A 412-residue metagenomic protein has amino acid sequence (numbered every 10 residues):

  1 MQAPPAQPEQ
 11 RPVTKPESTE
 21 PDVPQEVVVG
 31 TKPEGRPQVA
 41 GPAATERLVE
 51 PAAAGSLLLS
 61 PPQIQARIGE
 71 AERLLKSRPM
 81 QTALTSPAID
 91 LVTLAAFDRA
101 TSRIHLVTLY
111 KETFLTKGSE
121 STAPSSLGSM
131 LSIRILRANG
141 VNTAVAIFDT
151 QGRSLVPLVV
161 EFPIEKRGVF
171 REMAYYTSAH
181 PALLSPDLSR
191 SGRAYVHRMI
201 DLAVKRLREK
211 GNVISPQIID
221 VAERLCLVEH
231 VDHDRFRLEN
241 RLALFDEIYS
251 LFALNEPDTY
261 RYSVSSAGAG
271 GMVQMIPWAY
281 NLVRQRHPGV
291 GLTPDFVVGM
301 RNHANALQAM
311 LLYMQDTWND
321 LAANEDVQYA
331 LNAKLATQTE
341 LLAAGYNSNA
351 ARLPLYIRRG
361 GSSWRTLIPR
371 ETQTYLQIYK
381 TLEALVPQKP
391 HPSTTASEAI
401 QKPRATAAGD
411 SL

Functional and structural regions predicted by a protein language model:
M1-S266, L282, H287-V297, A304 (+2 more regions): Cell-wall glycan-active module
G271-Q274, G345: Structural recognition of the beta-strand scaffold that forms the well-ordered cores of secreted hydrolase catalytic
P277-A279: Amphipathic alpha-helical interface segments
